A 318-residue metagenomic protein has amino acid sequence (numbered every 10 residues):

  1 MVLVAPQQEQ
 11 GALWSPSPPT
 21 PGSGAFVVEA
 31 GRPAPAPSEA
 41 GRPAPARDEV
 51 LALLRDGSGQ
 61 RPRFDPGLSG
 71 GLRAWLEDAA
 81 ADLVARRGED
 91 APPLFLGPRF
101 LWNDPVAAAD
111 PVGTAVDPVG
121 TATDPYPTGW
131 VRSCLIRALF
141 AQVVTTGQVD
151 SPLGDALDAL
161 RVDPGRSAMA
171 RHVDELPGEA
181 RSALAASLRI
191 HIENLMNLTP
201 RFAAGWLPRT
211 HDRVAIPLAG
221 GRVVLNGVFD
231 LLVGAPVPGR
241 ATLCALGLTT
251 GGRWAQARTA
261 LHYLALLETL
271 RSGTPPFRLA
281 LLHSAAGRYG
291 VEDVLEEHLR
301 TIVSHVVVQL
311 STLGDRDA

Functional and structural regions predicted by a protein language model:
M1-L135: C-terminal, charged and often intrinsically disordered regions of DNA end-processing helicases and nucleases
A5, G11, E268-A318: Metal-dependent nuclease catalytic regions and adjoining charged, substrate-binding loops involved in nucleic-acid end
A80-F100, A219-P236, L295, L310: An acidic intrinsically disordered interaction segment
R99-P105, A241-A245, A280-Y289: Short acidic (Asp/Glu) and glycine-rich catalytic loops that position anionic groups and cofactors
P127, V131-D212: A non-catalytic, helix-rich entry segment at domain boundaries
C134-L135, T259-L267: Short amphipathic alpha-helical face segments that pack within enzyme cores and frequently flank/anchor catalytic
R189, E193, L261-A265, V307: Generic solvent-exposed, charged/amphipathic alpha-helical segments that serve as macromolecular interface scaffolds
T210-H262: Non-catalytic protein-protein interaction segments used by genome-maintenance enzymes to assemble and couple activities
